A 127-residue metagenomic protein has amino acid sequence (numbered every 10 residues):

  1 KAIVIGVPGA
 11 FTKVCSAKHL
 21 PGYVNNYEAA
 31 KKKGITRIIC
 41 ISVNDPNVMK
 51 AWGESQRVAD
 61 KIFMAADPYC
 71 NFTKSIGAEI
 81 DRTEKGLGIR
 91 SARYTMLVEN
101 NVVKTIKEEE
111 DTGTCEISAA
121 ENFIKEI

Functional and structural regions predicted by a protein language model:
K1-I127: Chalcogenol-based redox active-site neighborhoods
